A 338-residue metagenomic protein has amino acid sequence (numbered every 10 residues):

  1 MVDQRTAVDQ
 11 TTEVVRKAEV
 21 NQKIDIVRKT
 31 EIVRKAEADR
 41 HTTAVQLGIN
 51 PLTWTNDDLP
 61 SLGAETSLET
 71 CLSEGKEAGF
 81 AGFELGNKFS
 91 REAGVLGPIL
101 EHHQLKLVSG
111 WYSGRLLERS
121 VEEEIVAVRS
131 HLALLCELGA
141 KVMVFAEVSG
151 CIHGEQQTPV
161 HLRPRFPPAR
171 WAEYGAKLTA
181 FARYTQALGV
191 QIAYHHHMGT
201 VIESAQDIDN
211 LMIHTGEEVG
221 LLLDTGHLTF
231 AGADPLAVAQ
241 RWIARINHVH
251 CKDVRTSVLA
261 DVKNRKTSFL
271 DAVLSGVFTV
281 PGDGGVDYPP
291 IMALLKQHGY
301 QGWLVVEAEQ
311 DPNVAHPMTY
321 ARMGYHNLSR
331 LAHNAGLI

Functional and structural regions predicted by a protein language model:
M1-T6, Q10, R16, R28 (+7 more regions): N-terminal pre-domain/capping segments
G48-N50, V108, V142-V148, A244-R255 (+2 more regions): Non-cysteine beta-strand/loop elements that form the S-adenosyl-L-methionine
L52-W54, G86-K88, Y112-L116, V148-G150 (+5 more regions): Active-site beta-loop-alpha junctions enriched in small/polar residues
L62-T66, G150-V160, V258-D271: Short, flexible, mixed-charge acidic loops at enzyme active sites
F83, A176-G285, A335-G336: Acidic/histidine-rich catalytic cores of soluble enzymes
V121-G220: Active-site acidic/histidine proton-transfer and metal-coordination neighborhood in alpha/beta enzyme cores
D283-Q297: A short, acidic, amphipathic alpha-helical segment used as a generic capping/interface helix at domain edges
